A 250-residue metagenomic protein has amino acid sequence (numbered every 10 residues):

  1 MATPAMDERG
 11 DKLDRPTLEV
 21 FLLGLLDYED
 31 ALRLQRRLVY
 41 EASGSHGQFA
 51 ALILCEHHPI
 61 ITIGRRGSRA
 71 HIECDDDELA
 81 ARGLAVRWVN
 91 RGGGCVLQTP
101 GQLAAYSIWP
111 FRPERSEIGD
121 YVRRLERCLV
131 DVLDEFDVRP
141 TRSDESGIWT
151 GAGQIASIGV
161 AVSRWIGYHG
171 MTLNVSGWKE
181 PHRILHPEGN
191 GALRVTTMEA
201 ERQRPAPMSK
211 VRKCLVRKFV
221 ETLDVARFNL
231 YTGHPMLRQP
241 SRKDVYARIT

Functional and structural regions predicted by a protein language model:
M1-T150, I155, P205-A206, P235-T250: N-terminal lobe of the biotin/lipoate ligase/transferase fold
R9-D11, V162, G189: Short, flexible, solvent-exposed loop/turn segments with mixed acidic/basic and small polar residues
R66, S116, V160-A161, R183-L185: A short secondary-structure junction signal
I72-E78, I155-K179: Short, conserved beta-strand/beta-arch hydrophobic-aromatic motifs that form part of recognition grooves or interface
A105-S107, S146, I158-V160, M171-V175 (+1 more regions): A structural signal for short, well-ordered beta-strand segments
L133-D137, V162, V175, R202 (+2 more regions): Short, well-ordered alpha-helical segments in soluble proteins
K179-T250: C-terminal accessory segment of soluble enzyme catalytic cores
